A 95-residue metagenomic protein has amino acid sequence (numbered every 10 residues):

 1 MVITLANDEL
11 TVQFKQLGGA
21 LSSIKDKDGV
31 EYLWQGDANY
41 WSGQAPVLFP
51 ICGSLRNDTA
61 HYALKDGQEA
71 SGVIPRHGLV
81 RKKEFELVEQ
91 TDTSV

Functional and structural regions predicted by a protein language model:
M1-V95: Surface-exposed acidic/polar loop and edge beta-strand patches at domain peripheries
